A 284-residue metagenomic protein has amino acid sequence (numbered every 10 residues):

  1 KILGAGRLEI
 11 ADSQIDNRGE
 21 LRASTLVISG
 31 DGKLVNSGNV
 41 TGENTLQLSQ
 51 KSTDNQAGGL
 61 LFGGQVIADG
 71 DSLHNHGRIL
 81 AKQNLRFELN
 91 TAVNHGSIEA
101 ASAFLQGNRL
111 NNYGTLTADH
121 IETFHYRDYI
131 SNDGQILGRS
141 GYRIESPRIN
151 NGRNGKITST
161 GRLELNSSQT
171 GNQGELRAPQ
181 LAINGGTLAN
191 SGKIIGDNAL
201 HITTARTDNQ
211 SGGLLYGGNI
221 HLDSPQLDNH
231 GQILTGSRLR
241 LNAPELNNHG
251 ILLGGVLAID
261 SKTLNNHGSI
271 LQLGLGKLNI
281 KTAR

Functional and structural regions predicted by a protein language model:
K1-L3, D16-L21, L34-T41, N55-L61 (+11 more regions): Short, T/G/N/S-enriched strand-turn elements that build extracellular solenoid repeat scaffolds
G4-S13, S24-D31, G42-K51, G64-D71 (+11 more regions): Surface-exposed loop/turn motifs in large extracellular/passenger domains
